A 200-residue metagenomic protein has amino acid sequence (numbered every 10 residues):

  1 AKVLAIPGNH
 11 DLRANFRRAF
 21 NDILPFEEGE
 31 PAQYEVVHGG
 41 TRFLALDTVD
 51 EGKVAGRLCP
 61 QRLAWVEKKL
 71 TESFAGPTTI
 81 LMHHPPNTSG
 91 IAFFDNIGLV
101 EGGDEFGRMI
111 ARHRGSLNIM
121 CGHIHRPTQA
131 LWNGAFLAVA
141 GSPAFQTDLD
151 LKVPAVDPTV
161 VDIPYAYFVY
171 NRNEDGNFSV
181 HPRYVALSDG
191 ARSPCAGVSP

Functional and structural regions predicted by a protein language model:
A1-F74, G102-G115, N133, F145 (+1 more regions): Extended active-site neighborhood of metal-dependent phosphoesterases/phosphodiesterases
V3-N9, D47, T79-M82, G115-H123 (+1 more regions): Active-site neighborhood of phospho(di)ester-bond hydrolases with catalytic His/Asp-centered motifs
D11, P86, R126: Short active-site segment of divalent metal-dependent hydrolases/proteases that encodes the spacing between
G40-D50, T79-L81, A135-G141, H181-Y184: Active-site-proximal beta-strand elements of phosphoester/diester hydrolases
T48-V49, G90-F94, L149-K152: Short acidic, glycine/proline-rich loop/turn micro-motifs
S73-G90: Short acidic, glycine-rich surface-loop motifs adjacent to enzyme active sites
H84, I97-V100: A solvent-exposed, acidic/Ser-Thr-rich amphipathic alpha-helical stretch
M109, T128-P200: Binuclear metal-dependent phosphoesterase catalytic core
